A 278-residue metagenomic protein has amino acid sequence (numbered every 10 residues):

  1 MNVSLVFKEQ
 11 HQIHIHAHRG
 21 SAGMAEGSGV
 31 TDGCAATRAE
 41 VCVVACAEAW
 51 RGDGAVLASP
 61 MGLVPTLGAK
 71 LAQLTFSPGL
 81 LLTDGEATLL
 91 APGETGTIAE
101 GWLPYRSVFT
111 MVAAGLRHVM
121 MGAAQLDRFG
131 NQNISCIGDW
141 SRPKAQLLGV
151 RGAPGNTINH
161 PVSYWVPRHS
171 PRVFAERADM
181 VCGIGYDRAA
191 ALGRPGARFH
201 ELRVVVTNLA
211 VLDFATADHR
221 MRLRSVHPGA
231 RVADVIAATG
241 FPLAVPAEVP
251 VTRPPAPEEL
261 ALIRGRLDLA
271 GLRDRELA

Functional and structural regions predicted by a protein language model:
V6-F7, A17, A25, G93-P250 (+1 more regions): Conserved phosphate- and dinucleotide-binding cores of soluble alpha/beta proteins, encompassing both enzyme active
Q10-H11: Cationic, low-complexity basic patches in intrinsically disordered or flexible, solvent-exposed regions
G23-V30, R273-A278: N-terminal leader/transition segments
A25-G101: N-terminal active-site beta-alpha-beta segment that forms phosphate/nucleotide-binding and substrate-recognition loops
A49, T75, L212-A215, A238-P242 (+2 more regions): Change "in soluble alpha/beta enzymes" to "in soluble alpha/beta proteins
A247-A278: A conserved C-terminal secondary-structure "cap"
